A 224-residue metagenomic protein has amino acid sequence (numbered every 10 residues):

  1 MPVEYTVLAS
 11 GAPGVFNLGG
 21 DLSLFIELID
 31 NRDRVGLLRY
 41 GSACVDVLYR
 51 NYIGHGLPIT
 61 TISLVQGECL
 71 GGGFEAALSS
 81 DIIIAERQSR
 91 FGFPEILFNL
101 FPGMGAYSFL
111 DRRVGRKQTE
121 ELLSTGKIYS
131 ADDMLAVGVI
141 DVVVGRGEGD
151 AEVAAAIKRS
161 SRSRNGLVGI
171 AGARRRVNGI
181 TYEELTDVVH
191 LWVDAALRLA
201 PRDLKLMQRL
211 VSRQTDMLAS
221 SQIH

Functional and structural regions predicted by a protein language model:
M1-D33, D46-I62, E86-S89, S221-H224: A structural preference for short, pocket-lining loop segments at secondary-structure junctions
L8, D21, A76-L78, M134: Hydrophobic/aromatic residues within transmembrane alpha-helices of multi-pass small-molecule transporters
G14, G67-G71: Gly/Ser/Thr-rich loops at beta-strand to alpha-helix junctions that form or flank small-molecule/cofactor-binding
L38, G71, I128: Glycine-rich phosphate-binding loop at the start of an alpha helix
Y40-S42: Long amphipathic alpha-helix in the N-terminal Rossmann-like dinucleotide-binding domain of NAD(P)-dependent
C44, F74-E75: Active-site-proximal alpha-helical scaffold in enzymes
Y52-E68, S79-R90, L97-N99, G103-R164: Crotonase-fold acyl-CoA enzyme core
A155, R159, N165-H224: C-terminal alpha-helix plus adjacent terminal tail
